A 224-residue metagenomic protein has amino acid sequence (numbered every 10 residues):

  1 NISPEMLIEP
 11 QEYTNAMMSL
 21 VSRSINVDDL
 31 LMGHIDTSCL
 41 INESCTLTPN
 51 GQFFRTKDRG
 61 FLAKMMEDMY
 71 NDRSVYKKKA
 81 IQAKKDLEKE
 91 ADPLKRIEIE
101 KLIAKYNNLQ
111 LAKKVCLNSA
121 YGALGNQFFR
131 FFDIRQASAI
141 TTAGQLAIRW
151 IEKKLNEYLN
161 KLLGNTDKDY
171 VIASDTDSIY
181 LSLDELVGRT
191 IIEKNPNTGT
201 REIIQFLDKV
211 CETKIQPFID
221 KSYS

Functional and structural regions predicted by a protein language model:
N1-S224: Conserved acidic
